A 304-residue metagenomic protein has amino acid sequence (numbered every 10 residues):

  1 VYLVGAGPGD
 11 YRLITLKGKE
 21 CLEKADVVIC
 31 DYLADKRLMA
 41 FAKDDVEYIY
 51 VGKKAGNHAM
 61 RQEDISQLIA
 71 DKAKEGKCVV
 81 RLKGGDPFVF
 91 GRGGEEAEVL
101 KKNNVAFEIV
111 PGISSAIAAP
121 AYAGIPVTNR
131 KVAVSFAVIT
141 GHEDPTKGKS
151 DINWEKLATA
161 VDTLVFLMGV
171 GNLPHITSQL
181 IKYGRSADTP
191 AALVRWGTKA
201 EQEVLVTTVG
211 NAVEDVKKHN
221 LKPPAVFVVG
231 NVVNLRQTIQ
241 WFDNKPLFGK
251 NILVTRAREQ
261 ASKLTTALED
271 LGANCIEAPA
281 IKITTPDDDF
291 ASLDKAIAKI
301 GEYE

Functional and structural regions predicted by a protein language model:
V1-L3, K74-V79, T140-R258, K263-T265: A contiguous loop/helix-start segment that scaffolds small-molecule binding in enzyme catalytic cores
V1-Y11, L16-I113, A118, K218 (+3 more regions): Class I S-adenosyl-L-methionine
D10, D86-A160, L205, F290: Class I SAM-dependent methyltransferase SAM-binding "motif I" and its flanking Rossmann-like core
K36-R37, A55-N57, S114-A118, S135-V138 (+4 more regions): Short gly/pro/ser/thr-enriched loop/turn and capping motifs at secondary-structure boundaries
V46-K53, N104-E108, V127-A137, G184-L193 (+1 more regions): Short hydrophobic/aromatic-enriched beta-strand-loop microsegments
D71-A73, P126-V138, V209-L221, K295-Y303: A polyampholytic, Gly/Pro-enriched intrinsically disordered region
A187, K245-E304: Surface-exposed, charge/polar-rich loops and edge strands
